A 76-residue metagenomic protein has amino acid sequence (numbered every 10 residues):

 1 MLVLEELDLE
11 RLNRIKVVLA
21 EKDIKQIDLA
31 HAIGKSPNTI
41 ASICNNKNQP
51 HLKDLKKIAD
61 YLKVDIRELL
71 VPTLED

Functional and structural regions predicted by a protein language model:
M1-I24: A short, Lys/Arg-rich alpha-helix, primarily the initiator
L19, A30, A59: The alpha-helix within a helix-turn-helix
I24, P50-K53: Residue-level signal for the short linker/turn that defines the boundary of a DNA-recognition helix
I27, N38, R67: Key DNA-contact positions within bacterial/archaeal DNA-binding proteins
K35-P50: Recognition helix of helix-turn-helix/homeodomain-like DNA-binding domains that insert into the DNA major groove
K53-E68: DNA major-groove recognition helix of helix-turn-helix/homeodomain DNA-binding modules
